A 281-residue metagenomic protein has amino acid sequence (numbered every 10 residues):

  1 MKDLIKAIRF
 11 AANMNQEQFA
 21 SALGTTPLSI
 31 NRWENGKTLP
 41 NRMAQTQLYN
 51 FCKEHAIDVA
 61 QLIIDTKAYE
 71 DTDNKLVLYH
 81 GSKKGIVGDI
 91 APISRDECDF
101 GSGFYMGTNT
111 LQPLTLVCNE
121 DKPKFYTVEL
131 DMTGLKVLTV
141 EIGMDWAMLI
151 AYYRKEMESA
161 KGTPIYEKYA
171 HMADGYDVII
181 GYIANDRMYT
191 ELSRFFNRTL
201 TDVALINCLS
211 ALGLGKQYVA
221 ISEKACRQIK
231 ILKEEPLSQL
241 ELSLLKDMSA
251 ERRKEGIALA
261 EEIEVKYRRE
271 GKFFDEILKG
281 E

Functional and structural regions predicted by a protein language model:
M1-A11: A short, Lys/Arg-rich alpha-helix, primarily the initiator
K6, P27, N31-R32, N41 (+1 more regions): Key DNA-contacting residues within the recognition helix of helix-turn-helix
R9, A20, Y49: The alpha-helix within a helix-turn-helix
N13-N31: Short alpha-helical DNA-recognition segment
G24, N41-Q61: DNA major-groove recognition helix of helix-turn-helix/homeodomain DNA-binding modules
A68, P92-S102, T108-H171: ADP-ribosyltransferase catalytic core
M144-L237: Active-site-proximal loop/hinge segments that shape catalytic or ion-binding/gating pockets
L200-E281: Glycine-rich, aromatic-bearing surface loops/beta-hairpins
